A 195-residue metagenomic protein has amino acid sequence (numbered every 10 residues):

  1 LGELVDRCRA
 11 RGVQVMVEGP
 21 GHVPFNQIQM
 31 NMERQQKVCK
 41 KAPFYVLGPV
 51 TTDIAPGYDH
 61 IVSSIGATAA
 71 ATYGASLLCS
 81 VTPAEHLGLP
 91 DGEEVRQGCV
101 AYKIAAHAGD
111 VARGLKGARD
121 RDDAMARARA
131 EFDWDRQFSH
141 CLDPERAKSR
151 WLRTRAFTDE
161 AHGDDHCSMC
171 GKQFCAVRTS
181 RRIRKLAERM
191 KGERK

Functional and structural regions predicted by a protein language model:
L1-T52, Y58, S64-S76, R153-R155: Alpha/beta enzyme core
G2-V13, N26, L89-K195: Catalytic or ion-coupling anion/metal-binding cores of large enzyme and transporter domains
M16-V17, F44-V46, L77-S80, D110-R121: Acidic/polar loop patches that form or flank catalytic/metal-binding clefts of enzymes that bind anionic ligands
R34-K37, S63-A67, Q97-A101, L186-E188: Short, low-complexity, polar/charged sequence segments that are solvent-exposed and flexible
V38, Y73, V81, A108-V111: Short hydrophobic alpha-helical module
G48-A55, T82-V95: Short beta-alpha connecting loops at secondary-structure transitions that line or flank enzyme active sites
G57-T82, D165-R178: Conserved phosphate/anionic-ligand binding catalytic regions in large, soluble enzymes, centered on
A71-L77, A84-G88, V95-A101: Mobile "lid/hinge" segments at catalytic clefts and subdomain interfaces of large enzymes
